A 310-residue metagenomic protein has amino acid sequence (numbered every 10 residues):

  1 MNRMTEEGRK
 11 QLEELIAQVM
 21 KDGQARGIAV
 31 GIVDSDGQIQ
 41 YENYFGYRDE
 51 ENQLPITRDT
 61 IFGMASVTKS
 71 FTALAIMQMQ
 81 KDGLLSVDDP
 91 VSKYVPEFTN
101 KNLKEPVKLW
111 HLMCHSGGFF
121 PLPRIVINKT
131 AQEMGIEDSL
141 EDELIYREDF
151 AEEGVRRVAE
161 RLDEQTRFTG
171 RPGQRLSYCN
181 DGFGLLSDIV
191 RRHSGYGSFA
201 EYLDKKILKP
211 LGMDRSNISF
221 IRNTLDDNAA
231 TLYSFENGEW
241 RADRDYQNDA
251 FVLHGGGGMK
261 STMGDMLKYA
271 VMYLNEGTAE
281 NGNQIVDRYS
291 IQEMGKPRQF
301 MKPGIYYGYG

Functional and structural regions predicted by a protein language model:
M1, Y47, P90-F98, I127-A131: Short linear capping/connector segments at secondary-structure termini
R3-M64, L84-S86, A159-R167, F235-E236 (+1 more regions): Short, conserved catalytic-motif segment at the N-terminal edge
K21-G31, N52-L112, F168-D181, H254-G257: Short active-site loop at a secondary-structure junction that contains or immediately precedes the catalytic residue(s)
S35-Q38, E97-N100, M213: Short, internal active-site loops enriched in acidic
Y44, D49, N102-G310: Short, surface-exposed loop or secondary-structure junction motifs that flank catalytic or metal-binding residues
